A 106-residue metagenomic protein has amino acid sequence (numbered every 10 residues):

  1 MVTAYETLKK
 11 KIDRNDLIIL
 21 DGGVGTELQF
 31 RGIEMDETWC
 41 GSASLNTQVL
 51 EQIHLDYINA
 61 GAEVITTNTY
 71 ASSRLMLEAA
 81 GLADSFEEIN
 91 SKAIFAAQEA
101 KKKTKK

Functional and structural regions predicted by a protein language model:
M1-K106: Domain-level signal for soluble alpha/beta catalytic cores
